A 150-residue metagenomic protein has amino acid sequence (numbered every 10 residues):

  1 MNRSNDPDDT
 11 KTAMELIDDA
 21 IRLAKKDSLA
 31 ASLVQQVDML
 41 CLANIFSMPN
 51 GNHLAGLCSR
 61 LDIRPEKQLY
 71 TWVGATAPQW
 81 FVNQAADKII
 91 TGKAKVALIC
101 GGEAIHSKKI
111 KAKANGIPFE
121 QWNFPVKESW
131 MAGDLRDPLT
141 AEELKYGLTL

Functional and structural regions predicted by a protein language model:
M1-I21, N44, L69-W80: Active-site pocket-shaping loop/turn-to-helix segments
R3-D8, Q35, L61-P65: Generic detector of short, locally flexible boundary/turn motifs and exposed helical patches
A13, Q36-D38, K67, E142: Generic structural motif recognizing short loop/turn segments at the entrances and edges of beta-strands
R22-L23, D87: Short glycine/serine- and small hydrophobic-enriched flexible loop segments
L23-V37: Phosphate/pyrophosphate-binding loops at sites that engage ATP/ADP/AMP, CoA/4′-phosphopantetheine, polyphosphate
D38-N44: Extended hydrophobic secondary-structure segments that form protein cores and membrane-embedded regions
N44-G147: Conserved catalytic cysteine-centered active-site region of acyl-thioester-dependent Claisen-condensing enzymes
L150: Gly/Ser/Thr-rich active-site cleft segment
